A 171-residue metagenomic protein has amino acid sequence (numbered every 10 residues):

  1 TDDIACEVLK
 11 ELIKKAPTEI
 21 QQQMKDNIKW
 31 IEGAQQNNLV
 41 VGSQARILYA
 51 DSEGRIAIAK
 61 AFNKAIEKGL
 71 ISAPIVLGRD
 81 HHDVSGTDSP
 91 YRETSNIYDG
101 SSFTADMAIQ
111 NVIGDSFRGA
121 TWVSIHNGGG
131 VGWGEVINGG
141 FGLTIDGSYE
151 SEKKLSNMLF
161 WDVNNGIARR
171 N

Functional and structural regions predicted by a protein language model:
T1-N171: Conserved internal helical-beta-strand scaffold that buttresses enzyme catalytic cores
